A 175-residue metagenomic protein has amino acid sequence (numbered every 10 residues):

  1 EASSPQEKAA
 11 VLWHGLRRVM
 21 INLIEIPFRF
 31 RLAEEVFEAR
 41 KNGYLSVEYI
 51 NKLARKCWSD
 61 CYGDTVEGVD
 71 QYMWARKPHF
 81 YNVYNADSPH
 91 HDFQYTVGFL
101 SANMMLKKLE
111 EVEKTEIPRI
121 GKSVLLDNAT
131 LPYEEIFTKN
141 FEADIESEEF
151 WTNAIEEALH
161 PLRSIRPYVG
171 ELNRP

Functional and structural regions predicted by a protein language model:
E1-N42: Acidic/histidine-rich catalytic neighborhood
N42-P175: C-terminal, non-catalytic "cap/extension" segments appended to globular domains
